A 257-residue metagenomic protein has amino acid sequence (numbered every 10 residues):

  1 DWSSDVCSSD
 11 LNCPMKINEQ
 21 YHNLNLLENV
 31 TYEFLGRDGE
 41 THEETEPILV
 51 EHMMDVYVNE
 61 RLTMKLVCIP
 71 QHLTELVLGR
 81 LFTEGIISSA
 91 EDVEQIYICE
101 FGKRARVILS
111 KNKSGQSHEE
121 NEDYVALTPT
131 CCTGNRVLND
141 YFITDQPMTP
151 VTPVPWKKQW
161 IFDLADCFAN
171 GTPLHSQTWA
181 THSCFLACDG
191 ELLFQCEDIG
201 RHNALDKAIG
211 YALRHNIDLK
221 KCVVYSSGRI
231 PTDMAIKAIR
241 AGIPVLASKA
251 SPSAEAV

Functional and structural regions predicted by a protein language model:
D1-S8: Short, small-residue-biased leader/transition segments that mark boundaries at the very start of proteins
C13-D189, F194-Q195: Intrinsically disordered, low-complexity regions enriched in acidic/Ser/Thr/Pro/Gln residues
I143-T144, F194-D198, A208, I236: A short secondary-structure junction signal
R201-V257: Feature captures the catalytic cores and cofactor-binding loops of soluble hydro-lyases/lyases that act on carboxylate
